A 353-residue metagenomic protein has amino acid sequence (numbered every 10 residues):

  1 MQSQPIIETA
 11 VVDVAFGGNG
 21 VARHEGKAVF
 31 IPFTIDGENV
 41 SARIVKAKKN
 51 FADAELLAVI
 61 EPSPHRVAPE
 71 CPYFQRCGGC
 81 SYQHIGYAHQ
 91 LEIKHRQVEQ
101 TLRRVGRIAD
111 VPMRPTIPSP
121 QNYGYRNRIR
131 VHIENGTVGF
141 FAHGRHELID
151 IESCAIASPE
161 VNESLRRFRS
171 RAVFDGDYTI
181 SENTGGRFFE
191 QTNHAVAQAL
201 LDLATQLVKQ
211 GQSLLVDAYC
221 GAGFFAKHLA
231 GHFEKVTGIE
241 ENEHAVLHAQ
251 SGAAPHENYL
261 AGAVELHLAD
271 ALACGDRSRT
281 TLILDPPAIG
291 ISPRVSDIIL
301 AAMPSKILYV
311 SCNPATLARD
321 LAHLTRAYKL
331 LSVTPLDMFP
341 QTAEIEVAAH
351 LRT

Functional and structural regions predicted by a protein language model:
M1-E8, F16, A157, F168-T353: Rossmann-like S-adenosyl-L-methionine
M1-Y73, R145: Terminal RNA-binding accessory module
I6, N39, F51-D53, R126-R130 (+2 more regions): Broad gene-expression machinery/nucleic-acid interaction feature
A22, G37, C80, N313 (+1 more regions): Residue-level signal for inorganic ion chemistry
T34-S41, E163-R167, R171: Short nucleic-acid-contacting surface segments enriched for D/E, G, S/T with interspersed K/R
S41-R43, R130, V216: Hydrophobic beta-strand signal
L57-P69, Q75-R169: Extended interfacial segments that mediate partner engagement and assembly in macromolecular machines
